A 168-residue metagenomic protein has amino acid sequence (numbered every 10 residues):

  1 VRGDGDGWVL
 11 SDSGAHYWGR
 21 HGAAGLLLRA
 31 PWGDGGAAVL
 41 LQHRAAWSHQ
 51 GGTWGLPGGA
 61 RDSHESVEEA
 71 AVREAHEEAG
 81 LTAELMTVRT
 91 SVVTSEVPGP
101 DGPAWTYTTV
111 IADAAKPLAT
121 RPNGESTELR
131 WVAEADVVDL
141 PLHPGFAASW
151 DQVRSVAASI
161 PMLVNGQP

Functional and structural regions predicted by a protein language model:
V1-T53, G59-L118, V156: N-terminal leader/linker segments that precede catalytic domains of diphosphate-processing enzymes
H49-T53, P103, Y107-P161: Nudix hydrolase/Nudix homology domain
I160-V164, P168: Long, charged, low-complexity intrinsically disordered regions
